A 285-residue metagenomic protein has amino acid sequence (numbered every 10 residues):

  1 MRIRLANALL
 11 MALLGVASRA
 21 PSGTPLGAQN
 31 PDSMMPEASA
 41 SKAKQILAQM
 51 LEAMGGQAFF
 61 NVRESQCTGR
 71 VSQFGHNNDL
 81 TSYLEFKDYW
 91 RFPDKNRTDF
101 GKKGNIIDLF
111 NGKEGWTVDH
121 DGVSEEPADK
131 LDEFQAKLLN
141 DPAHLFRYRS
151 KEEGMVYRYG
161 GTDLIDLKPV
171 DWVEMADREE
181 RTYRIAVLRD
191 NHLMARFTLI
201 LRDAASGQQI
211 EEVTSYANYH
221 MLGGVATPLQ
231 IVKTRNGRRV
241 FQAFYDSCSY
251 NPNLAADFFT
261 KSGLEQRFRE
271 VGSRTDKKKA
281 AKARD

Functional and structural regions predicted by a protein language model:
M1-L9: Bacterial N-terminal signal peptides that target proteins for export
A8-A20: Bacterial N-terminal signal peptides
S18-Q29: Signal peptide processing junction and immediate N-terminal pro/mature segment of secreted/exported proteins
P31-D32, E37-S39, K44-S124, G154-L164: N-terminal mature ectodomain segment of secretory-pathway/periplasmic proteins
G104, L164-S262: Gly/Pro-enriched, hydrophobic low-complexity segments that function as extracytoplasmic propeptides/linkers
T117-H144: Acidic/charged, solvent-exposed loop-and-adjacent secondary-structure segments enriched in E/D, K/R, S/T, and G/P
A136-E174, M194-T198: Short, conserved active-site entrance elements at the starts or edges of catalytic domains
T260-D285: Gram-negative outer-membrane assembly/targeting C-terminal domains
